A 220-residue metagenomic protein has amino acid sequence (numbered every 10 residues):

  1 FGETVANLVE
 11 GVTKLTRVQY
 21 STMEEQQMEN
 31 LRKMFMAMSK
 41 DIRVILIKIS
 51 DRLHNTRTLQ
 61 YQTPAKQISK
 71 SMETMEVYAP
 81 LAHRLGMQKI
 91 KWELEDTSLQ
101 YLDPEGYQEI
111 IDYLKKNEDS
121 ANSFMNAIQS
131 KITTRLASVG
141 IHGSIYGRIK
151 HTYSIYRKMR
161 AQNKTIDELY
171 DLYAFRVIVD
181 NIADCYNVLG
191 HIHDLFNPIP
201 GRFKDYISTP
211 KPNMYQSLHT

Functional and structural regions predicted by a protein language model:
F1-T13, P80, M87: Hydrophobic or amphipathic alpha-helical targeting/insertion segments
R17-M34, S39-D41, I45, R52-T220: Nucleic-acid processing machinery
